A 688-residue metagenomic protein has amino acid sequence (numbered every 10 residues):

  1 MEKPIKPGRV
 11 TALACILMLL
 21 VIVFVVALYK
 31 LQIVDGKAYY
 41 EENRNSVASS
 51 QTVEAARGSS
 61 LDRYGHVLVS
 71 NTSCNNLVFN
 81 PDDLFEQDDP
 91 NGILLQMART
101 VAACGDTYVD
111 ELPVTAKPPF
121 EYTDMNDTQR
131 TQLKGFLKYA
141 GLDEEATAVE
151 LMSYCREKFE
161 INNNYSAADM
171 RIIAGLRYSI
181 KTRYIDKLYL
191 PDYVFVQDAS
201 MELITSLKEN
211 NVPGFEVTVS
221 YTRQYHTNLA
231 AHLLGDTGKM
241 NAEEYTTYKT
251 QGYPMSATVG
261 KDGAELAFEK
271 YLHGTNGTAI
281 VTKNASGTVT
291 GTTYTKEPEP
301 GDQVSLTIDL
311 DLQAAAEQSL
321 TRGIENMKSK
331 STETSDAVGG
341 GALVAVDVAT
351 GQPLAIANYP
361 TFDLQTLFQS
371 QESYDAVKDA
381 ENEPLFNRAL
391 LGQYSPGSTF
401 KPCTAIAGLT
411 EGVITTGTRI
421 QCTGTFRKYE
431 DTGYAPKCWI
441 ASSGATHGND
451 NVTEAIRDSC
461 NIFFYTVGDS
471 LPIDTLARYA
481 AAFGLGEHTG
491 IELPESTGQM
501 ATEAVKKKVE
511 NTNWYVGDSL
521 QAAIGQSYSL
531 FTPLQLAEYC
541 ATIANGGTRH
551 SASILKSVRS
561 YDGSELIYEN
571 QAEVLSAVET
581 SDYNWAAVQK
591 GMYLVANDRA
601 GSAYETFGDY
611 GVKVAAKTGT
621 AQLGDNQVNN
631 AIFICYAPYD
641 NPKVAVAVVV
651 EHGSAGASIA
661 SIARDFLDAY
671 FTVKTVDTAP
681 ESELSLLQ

Functional and structural regions predicted by a protein language model:
M1-L272, N276-E297, E333-T334, V338-A342 (+1 more regions): Membrane-proximal periplasmic segments of bacterial cell-envelope enzymes, especially penicillin-binding proteins
V69, N75, K283-K296, I308 (+4 more regions): Beta-lactam-recognizing serine transpeptidase/beta-lactamase-like catalytic domain environment
N91-L95, R99, M201, T205 (+19 more regions): Solvent-exposed, polar/charged alpha-helical surfaces in well-ordered, non-transmembrane soluble domains, broadly
Y245, H273-N276, N284-G287, E317-E325 (+2 more regions): Amphipathic, well-packed alpha-helical segments that form the structural scaffold of globular domains
V289-G341: Conserved, well-ordered alpha-helix/loop/beta-strand core segments that scaffold catalytic motifs
A544, A596, R664-T675: Short amphipathic alpha-helical signal-transduction/dimerization elements
V650-G653: Ligand-site clamp/hinge motif
